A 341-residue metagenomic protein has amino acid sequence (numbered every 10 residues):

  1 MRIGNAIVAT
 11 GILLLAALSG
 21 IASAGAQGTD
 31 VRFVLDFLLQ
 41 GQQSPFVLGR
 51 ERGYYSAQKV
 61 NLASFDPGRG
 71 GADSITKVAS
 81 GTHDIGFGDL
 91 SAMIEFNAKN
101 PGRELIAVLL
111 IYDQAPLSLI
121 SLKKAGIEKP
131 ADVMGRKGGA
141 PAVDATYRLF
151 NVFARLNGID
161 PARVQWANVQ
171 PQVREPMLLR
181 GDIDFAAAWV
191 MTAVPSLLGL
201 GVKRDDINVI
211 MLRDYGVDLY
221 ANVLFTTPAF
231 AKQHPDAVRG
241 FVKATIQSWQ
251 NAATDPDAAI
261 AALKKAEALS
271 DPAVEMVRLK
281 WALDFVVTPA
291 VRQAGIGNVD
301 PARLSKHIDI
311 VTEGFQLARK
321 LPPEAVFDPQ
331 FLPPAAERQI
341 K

Functional and structural regions predicted by a protein language model:
M1-G11: Bacterial N-terminal signal peptides that target proteins for export
A9-G20: Bacterial N-terminal signal peptides
G25-R180, D184-M191, I210-L212, D218: Short, glycine-/small- and polar/acidic-enriched structural segments that line small-molecule recognition paths
E51, V60, A79-S80, A98-P101 (+8 more regions): Sec-exported extracytoplasmic/periplasmic mature domains
I111-S121, K203-F230, V242, W281-V287 (+1 more regions): Periplasmic-binding protein-like
P161-Q165, R204-I207, L269-K280, A318-A325: Short, surface-exposed acidic
K232-G314: Secondary-structure end/capping motifs
L304-K341: Conserved C-terminal helix/tail region of periplasmic/extracytoplasmic solute-binding proteins
